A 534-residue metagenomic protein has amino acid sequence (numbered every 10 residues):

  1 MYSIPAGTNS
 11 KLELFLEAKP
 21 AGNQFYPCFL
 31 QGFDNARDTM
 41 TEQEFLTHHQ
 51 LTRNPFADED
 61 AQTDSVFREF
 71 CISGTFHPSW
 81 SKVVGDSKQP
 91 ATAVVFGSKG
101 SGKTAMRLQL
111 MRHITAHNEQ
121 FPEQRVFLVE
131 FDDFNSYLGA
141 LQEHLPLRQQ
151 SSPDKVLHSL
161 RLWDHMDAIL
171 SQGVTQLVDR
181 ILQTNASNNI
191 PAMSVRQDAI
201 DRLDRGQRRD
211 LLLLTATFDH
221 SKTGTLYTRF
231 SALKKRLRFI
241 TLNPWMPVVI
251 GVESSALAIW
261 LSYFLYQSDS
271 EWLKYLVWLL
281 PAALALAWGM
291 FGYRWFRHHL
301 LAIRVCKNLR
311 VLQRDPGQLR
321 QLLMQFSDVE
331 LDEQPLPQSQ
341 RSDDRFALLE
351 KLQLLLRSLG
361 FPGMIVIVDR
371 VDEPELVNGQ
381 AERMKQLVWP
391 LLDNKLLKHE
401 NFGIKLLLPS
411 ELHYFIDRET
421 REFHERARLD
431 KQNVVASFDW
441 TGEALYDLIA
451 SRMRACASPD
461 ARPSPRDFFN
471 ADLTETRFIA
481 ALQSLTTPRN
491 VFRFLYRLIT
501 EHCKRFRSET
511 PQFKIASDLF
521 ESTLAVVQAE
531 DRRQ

Functional and structural regions predicted by a protein language model:
M1-I4: Short hydrophobic transmembrane-like helices used for membrane targeting/insertion
T8-S10: Intrinsic disorder/low-complexity segments enriched in small, polar and charged residues
L12-F134, A140-S151, G224-E253, A529-Q534: Walker A/P-loop-proximal flanking segment of P-loop NTPase domains
L16, F29-H48, S73-H77, I114-H117 (+1 more regions): The catalytic "switch" region of P-loop NTPases
S98-S101, F131-F134, D369-L376, P409-L412 (+1 more regions): An acidic- and aromatic-residue-enriched active-site/binding cleft used to recognize and process polar
S101, A105-S358: P-loop NTPase nucleotide-binding core
Q109-A116, R125-V126, R383-W389, R497-T500 (+1 more regions): Amphipathic alpha-helical scaffolding segments
D210-I250, V277-L279, R310-V311, P459-Q534: C-terminal alpha-helical "lid" subdomain
